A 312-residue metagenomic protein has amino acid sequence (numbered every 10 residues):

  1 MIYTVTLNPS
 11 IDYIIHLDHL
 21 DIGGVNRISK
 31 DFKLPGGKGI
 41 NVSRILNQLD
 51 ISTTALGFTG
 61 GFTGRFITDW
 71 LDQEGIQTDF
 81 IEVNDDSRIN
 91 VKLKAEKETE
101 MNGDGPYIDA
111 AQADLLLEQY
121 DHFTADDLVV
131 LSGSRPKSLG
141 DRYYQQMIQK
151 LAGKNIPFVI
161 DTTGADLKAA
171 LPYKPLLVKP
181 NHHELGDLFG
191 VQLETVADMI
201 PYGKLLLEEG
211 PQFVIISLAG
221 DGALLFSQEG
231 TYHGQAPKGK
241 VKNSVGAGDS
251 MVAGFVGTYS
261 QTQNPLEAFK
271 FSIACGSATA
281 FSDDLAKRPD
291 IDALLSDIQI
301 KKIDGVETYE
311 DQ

Functional and structural regions predicted by a protein language model:
M1-L56, G64-F66, V306-Q312: Glycine-rich phosphate/adenosyl-contacting loop at the front of the ribokinase-like
R27-L34, H233-G246: Short pre-catalytic strand/loop immediately N-terminal to key active-site residues, enriched for Gly-Thr
N47, A152, S260: Gly/Ala-rich phosphate-binding loop of Rossmann-like dinucleotide-binding domains, activating on the conserved
Q48-D127, L294-Q312: Conserved N-terminal subdomain of the carbohydrate kinase-like
E100-N102, D126-G133, D161, K179-E184: Short beta-strands and strand-loop turn motifs
D114-L117, D141-Q149, E194-I200, H233-G239: Charged helix-capping and loop-helix junction motifs
Q145-E229: Conserved phosphate/ATP/ADP-binding segment of small-molecule kinases
E209, F213, G220, P237-K301: Conserved post-catalytic alpha-helical subdomain immediately downstream of the catalytic base and nucleotide-binding
